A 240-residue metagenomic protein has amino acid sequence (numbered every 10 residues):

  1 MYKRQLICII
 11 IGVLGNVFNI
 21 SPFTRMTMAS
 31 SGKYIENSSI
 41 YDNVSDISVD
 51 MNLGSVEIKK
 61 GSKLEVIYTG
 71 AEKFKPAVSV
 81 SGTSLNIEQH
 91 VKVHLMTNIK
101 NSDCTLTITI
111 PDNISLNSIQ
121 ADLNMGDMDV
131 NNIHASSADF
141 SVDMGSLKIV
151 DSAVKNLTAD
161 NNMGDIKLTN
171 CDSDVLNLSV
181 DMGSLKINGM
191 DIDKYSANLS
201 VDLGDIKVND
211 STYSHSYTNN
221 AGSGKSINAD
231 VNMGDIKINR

Functional and structural regions predicted by a protein language model:
M1-Q5: Conserved small/polar residues in nucleotide/adenosyl-binding loops
I11-K33: Sec-dependent signal peptide cleavage junction
T27-D46, S55-K63, P76-K155, I166-L168 (+1 more regions): Right-handed parallel beta-helix
I47-V49, A121, A159, L178: Short, well-ordered beta-strand segments enriched in hydrophobic/aromatic residues
G70, D112, G189-D191: Non-cytosolic beta-sheet module surface loops
I149-S152, N156-R240: Short, surface-exposed interaction patches in beta-rich subdomains that mediate adhesion/assembly near membranes
